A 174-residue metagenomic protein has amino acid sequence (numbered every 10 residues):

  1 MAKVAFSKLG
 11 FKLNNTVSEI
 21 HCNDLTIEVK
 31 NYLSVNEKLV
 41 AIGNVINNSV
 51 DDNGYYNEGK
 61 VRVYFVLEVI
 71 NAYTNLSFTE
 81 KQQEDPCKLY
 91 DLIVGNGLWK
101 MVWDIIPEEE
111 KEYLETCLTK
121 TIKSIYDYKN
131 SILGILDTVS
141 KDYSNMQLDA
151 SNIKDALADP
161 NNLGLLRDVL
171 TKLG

Functional and structural regions predicted by a protein language model:
M1-N57: N-terminal "first-domain core" detector
N36-G174: Short, surface-exposed, charged amphipathic helix/loop patches that serve as local interaction elements
